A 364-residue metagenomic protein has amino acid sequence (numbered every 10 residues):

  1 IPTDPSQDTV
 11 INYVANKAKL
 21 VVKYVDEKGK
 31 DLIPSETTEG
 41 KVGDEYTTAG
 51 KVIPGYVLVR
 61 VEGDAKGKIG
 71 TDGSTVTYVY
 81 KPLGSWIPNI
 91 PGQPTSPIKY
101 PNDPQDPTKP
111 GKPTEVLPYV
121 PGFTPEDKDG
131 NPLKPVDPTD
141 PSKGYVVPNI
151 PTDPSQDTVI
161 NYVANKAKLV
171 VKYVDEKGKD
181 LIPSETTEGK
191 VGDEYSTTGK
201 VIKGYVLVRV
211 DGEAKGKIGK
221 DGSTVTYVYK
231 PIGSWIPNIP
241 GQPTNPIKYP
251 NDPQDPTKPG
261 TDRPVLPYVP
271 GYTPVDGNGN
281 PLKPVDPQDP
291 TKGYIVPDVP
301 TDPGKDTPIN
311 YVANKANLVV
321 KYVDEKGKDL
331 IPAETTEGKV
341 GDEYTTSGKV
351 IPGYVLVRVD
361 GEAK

Functional and structural regions predicted by a protein language model:
I1-K364: Extracellular modular ligand-binding repeats in secreted and cell-surface proteins
